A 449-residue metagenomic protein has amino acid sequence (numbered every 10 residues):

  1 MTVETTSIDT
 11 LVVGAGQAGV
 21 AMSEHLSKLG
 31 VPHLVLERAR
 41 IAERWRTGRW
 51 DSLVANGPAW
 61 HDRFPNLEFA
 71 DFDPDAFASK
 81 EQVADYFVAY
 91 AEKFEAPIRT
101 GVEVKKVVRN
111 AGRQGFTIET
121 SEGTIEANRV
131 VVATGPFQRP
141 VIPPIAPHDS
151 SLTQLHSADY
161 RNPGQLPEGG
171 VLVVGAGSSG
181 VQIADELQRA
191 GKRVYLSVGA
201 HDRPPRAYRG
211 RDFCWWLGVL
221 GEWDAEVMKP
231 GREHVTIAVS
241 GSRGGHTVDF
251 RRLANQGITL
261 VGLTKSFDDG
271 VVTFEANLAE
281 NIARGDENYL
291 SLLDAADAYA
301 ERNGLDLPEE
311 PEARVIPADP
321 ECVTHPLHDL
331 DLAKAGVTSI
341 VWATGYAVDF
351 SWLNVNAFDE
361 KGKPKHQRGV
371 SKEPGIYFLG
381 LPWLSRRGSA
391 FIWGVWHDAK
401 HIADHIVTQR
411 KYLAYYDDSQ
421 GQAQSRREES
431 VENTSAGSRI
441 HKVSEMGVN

Functional and structural regions predicted by a protein language model:
T2-T47, F77-G421, I440, E445-N449: Flavin (primarily FAD) cofactor-binding/catalytic cores of flavoenzymes
A42-F69, L253: Redox-cofactor-proximal catalytic regions of oxidoreductases
A70-P74: A short acidic, helix-capping loop that chelates divalent metal ions and anchors anionic groups
Q424-E428, R439: Short, low-complexity intrinsically disordered segments enriched in A/P/G/S/L with frequent Arg, especially at protein
